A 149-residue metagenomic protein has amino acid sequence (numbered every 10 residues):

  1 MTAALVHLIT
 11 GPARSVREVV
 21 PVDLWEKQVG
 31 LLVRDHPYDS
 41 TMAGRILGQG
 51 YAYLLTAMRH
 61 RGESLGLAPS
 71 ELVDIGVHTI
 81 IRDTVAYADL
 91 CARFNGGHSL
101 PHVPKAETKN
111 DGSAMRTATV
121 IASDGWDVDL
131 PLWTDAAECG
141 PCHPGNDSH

Functional and structural regions predicted by a protein language model:
M1-H149: Intrinsically disordered, low-complexity, repeat-rich regions that form long N- or C-terminal tails or large
